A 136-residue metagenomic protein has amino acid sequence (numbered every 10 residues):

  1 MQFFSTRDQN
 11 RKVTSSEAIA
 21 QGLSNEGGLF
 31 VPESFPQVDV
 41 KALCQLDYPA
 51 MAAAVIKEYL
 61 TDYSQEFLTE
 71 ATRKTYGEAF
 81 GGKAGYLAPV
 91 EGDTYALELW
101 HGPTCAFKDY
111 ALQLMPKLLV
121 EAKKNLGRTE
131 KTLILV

Functional and structural regions predicted by a protein language model:
M1-V136: PLP-dependent amino-acid enzyme catalytic core
